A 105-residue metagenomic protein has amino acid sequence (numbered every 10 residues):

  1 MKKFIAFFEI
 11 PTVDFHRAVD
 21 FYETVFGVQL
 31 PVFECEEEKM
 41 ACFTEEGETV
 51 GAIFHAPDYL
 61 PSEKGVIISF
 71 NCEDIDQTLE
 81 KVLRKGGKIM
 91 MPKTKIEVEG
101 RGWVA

Functional and structural regions predicted by a protein language model:
M1-V19, V66-I68: N-terminal beta-strand motif that seeds the catalytic metal site of vicinal oxygen chelate
K3, I10, P31-E34, L79-E80 (+1 more regions): Vicinal oxygen chelate
V13, E46-E48, D58, C72-I75: Short loop segments at secondary-structure junctions
A18-Y22, V82: Conserved active-site tyrosine of GNAT-family acetyltransferases
V28-K64: Conserved short beta-strand elements that form part of the metal-binding/catalytic scaffold of enzyme active sites
K39-A41, V66, G100-A105: Short beta-strand micro-motifs in enzyme catalytic cores
P61-M91: Mid-chain, well-packed structural core segment of small domains
